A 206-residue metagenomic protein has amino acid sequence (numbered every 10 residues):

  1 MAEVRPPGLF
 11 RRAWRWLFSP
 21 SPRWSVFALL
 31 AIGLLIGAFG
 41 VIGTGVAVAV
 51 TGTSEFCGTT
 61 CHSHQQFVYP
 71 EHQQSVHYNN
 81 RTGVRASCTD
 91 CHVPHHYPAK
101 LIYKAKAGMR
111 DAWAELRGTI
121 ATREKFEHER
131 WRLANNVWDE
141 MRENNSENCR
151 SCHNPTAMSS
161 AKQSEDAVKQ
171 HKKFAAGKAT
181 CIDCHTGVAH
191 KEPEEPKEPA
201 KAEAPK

Functional and structural regions predicted by a protein language model:
A2-K206: Short sequence/structural segments immediately N-terminal
